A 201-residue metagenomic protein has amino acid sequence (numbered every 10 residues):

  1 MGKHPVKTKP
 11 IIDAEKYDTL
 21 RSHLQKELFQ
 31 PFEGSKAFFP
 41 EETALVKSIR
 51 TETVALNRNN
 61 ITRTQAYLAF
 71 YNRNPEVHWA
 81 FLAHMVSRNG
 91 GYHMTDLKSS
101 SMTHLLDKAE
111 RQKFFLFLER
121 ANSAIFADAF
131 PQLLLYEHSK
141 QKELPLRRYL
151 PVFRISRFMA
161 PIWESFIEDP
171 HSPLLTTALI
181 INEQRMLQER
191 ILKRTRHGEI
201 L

Functional and structural regions predicted by a protein language model:
M1-L201: Functional cation/ligand-contacting sites centered on basic and imidazole/sulfhydryl donors
